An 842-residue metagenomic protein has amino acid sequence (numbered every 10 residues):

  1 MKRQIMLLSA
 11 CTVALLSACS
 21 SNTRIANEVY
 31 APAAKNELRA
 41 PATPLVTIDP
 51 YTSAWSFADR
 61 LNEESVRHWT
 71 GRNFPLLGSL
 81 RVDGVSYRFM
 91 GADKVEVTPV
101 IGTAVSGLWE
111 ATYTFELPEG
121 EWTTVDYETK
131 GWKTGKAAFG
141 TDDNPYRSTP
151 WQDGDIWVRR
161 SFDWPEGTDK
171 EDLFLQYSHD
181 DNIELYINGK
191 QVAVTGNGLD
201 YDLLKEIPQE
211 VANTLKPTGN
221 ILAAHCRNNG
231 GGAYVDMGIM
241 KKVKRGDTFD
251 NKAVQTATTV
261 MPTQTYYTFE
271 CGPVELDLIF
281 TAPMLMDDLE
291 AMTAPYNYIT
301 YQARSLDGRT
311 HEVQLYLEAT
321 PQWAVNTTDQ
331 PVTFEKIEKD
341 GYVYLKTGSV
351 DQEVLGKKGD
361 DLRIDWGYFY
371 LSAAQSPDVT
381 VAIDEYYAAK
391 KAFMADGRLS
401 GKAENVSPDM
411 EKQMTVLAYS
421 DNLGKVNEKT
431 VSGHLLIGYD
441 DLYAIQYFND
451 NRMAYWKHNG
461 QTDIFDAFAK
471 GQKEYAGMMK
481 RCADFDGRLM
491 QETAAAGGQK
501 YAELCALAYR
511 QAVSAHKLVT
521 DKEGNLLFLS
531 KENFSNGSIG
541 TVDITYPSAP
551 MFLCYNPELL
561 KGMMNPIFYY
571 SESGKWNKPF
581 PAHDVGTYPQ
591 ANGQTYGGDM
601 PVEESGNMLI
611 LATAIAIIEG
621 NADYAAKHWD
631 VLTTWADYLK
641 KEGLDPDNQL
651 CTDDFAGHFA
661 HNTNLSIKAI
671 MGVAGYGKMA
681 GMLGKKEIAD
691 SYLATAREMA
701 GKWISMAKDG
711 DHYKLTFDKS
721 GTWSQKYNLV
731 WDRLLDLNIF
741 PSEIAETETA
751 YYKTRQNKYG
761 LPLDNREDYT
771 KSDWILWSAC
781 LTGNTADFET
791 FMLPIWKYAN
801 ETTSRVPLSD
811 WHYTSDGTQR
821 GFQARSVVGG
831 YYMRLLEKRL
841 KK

Functional and structural regions predicted by a protein language model:
I25-V46, S53-A54, V95-T124, L222 (+3 more regions): Acidic/polar, glycine-enriched structural segments that form the non-catalytic walls/loops of the carbohydrate-binding
Y30, L38-G71, E604, M608-L609 (+3 more regions): C-terminal capping/lid segments that line or modulate ligand- or cofactor-binding pockets
S53-A58, G78, F269, T300-L306 (+9 more regions): Well-ordered alpha-helical scaffold segments within catalytic/enzyme domains
S65-T98, P118, V243-N251, T545-G586: Carboxylate/His-rich catalytic cores and anion/metal-binding grooves
V100-E119, T124-Y127, W132-T134, N197-D200 (+1 more regions): An acidic-aromatic loop/edge-strand motif
W132, G154, F162, E166-G189 (+1 more regions): Aromatic-lined ligand-binding clefts that engage carbohydrates, nucleic acids, or primary amines
Y342-S400, E532-I544, P550-P557, Y569 (+9 more regions): Extended ligand-binding clefts on enzyme/binding-domain cores
H458-M479, G537-P646, N662-A680: Aromatic-rich carbohydrate-recognition surfaces in CAZymes
